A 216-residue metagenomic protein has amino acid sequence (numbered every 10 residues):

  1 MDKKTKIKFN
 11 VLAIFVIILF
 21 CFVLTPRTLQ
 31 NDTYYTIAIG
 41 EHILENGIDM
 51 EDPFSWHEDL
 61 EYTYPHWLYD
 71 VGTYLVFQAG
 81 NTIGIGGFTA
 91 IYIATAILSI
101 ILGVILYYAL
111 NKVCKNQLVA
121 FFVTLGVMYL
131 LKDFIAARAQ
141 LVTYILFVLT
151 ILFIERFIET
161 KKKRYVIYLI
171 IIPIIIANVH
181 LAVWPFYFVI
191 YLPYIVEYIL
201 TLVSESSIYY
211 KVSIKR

Functional and structural regions predicted by a protein language model:
M1-V23: Start-transfer (signal-anchor) and selected internal transmembrane alpha helices of multi-pass inner/ER membrane
H57-T89: Short hydrophobic/aromatic helix or loop-helix immediately within or flanking a transmembrane segment in polytopic
I93-V113: Transmembrane-helix motifs of polytopic, lipid-linked glycan transferases
L106-Y129: Transmembrane-helix signature of polytopic, membrane-embedded enzymes that assemble or transfer cell-envelope glycans
Y129-L131, Y165-A182: Membrane-interface alpha helices of multi-pass inner-membrane proteins
F134-V142: Short acidic/glycine- and proline-prone juxtamembrane loop motifs at membrane-interface regions of multi-pass membrane
T150-V166: Membrane-interface transmembrane helices that cradle and orient dolichyl/undecaprenyl
F186-R216: Perimembrane helix-loop-helix junctions
